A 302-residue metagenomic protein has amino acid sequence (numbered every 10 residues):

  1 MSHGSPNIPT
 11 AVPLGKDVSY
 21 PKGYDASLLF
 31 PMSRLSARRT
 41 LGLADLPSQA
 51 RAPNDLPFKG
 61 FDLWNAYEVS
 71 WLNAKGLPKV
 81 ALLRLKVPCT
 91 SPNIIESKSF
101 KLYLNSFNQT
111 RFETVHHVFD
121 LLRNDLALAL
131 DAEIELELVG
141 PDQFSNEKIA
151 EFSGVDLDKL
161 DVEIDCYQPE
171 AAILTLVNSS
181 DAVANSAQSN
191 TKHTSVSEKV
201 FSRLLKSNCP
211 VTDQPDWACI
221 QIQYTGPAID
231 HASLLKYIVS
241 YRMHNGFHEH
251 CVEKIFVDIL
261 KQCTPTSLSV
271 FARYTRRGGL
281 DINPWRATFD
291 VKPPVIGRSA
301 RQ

Functional and structural regions predicted by a protein language model:
S2-Q302: N-terminal intrinsically disordered, cationic/polar leader segments that include organellar targeting peptides
